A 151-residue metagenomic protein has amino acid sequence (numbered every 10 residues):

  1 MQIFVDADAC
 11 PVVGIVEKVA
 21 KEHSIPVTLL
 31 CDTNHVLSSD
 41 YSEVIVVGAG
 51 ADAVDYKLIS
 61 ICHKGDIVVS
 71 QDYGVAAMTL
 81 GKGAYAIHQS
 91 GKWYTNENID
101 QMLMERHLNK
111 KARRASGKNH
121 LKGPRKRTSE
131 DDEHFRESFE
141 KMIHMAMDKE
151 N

Functional and structural regions predicted by a protein language model:
Q2-N151: Nuclease catalytic cores that cleave nucleic-acid phosphodiester bonds, predominantly acidic two-metal-ion
